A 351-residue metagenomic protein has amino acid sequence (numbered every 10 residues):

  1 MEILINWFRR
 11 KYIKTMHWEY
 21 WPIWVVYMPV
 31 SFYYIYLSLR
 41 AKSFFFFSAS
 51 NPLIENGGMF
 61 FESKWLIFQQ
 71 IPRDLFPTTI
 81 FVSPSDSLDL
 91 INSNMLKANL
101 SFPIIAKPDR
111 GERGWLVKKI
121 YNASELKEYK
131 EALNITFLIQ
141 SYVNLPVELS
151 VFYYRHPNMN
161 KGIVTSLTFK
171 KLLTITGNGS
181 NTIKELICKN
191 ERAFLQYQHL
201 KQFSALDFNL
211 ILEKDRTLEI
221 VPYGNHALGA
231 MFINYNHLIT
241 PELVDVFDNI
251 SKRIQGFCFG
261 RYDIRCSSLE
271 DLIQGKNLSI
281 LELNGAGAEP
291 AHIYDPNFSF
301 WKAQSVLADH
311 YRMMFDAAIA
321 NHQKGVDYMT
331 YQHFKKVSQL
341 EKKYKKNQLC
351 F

Functional and structural regions predicted by a protein language model:
M1-Q70, S83-L90: ATP-binding N-terminal substructure of ATP-dependent carboxylate-amine bond-forming enzymes
F47, P52-L53, S63-Q202, T240-V244: Active-site nucleotide/adenylate-binding loops and adjacent lid/helix of ATP-dependent enzymes
I71, T165-T176, R216-H226, Y328-F351: Amphipathic, soluble alpha/beta structural segments
S150-V151, F257-D271: A short glycine-rich, hydrophobically flanked beta-strand micro-motif that places a catalytic Asp/Glu for divalent metal
R155-I254, N284, A291-M314: ATP-dependent carboxylate/phosphate-activation module, predominantly the ATP-grasp catalytic core and closely related
S267-F351: C-terminal active-site "lid" helix and adjoining low-complexity regulatory extension at the edge of ATP-using catalytic
